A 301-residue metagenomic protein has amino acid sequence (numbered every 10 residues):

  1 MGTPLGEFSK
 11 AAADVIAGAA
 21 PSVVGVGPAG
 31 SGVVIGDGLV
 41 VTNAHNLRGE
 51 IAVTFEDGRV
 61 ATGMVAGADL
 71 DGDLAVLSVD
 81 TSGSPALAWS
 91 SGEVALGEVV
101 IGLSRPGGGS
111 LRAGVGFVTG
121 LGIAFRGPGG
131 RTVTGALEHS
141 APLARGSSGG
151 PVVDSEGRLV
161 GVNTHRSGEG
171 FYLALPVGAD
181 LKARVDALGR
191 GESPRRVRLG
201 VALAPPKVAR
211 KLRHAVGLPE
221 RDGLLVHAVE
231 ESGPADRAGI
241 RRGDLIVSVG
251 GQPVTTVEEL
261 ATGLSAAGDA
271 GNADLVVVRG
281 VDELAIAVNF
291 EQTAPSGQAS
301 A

Functional and structural regions predicted by a protein language model:
M1-I16, G102, S155, L159-R221 (+4 more regions): C-terminal cap/linker of serine protease catalytic domains
G2-P4, A20-V23, P28-R112, L137 (+7 more regions): Conserved active-site neighborhood of the chymotrypsin/trypsin-like protease fold
A20-S22, A75, V79-A88, R112-R184 (+1 more regions): Active-site region of chymotrypsin-like
G27-A29, A144-S148, G223, S232-G233 (+1 more regions): Short, small/polar residue-rich loop motifs at catalytic or cofactor-binding pockets
D37, A68-G72, T119-G127, P206-V208: Short, conserved beta-turn/loop elements at beta-strand boundaries and strand-helix junctions
L39-V41, V160, A235-E258: Conserved PDZ fold ligand-binding element
G146-V152, K207-G217, E230-S248: PDZ/PDZ-like domain micro-motif
